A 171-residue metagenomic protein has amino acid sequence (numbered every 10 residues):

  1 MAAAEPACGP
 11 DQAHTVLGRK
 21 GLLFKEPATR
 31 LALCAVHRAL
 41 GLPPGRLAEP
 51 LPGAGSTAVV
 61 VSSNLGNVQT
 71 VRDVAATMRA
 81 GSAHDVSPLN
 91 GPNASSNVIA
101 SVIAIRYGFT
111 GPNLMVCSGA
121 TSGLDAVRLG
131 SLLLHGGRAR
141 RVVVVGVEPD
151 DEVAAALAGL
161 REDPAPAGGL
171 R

Functional and structural regions predicted by a protein language model:
M1-P112, L124, L132-G136, V144-R171: Conserved "HGTGT" condensation-loop signature of ketosynthase/thiolase-family condensing enzymes that catalyze
L114-T121: Short beta->alpha junction loops
V127: Short-chain dehydrogenase/reductase
